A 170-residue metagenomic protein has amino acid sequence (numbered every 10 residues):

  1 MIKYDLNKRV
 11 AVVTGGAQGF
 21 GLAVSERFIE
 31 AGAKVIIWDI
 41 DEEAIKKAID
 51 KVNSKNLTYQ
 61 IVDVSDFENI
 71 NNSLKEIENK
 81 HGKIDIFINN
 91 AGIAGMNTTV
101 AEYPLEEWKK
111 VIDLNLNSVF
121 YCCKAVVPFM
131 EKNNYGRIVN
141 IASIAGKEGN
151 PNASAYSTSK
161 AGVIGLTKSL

Functional and structural regions predicted by a protein language model:
Y4-V35: Canonical Rossmann dinucleotide-binding motif of NAD(H)/NADP(H)-dependent dehydrogenases/reductases, specifically
A33-K47: Conserved glycine-rich Rossmann-like NAD(P)H-binding loop of the short-chain dehydrogenase/reductase
E42-E43, I61-S73, L105: The beta1-alpha1 cofactor-binding region of Rossmann-like NAD(H)/NADP(H)-dependent oxidoreductases
T98-V100, E107-I112: Substrate-binding pocket helix/loop in short-chain dehydrogenase/reductase
A101, E148-S154: Active-site loop immediately N-terminal to the catalytic Tyr-X3-Lys motif of short-chain dehydrogenase/reductase
C123, S159, T167: Active-site helix of classical SDR
S143: Residue(s) in the substrate-gating loop at a strand-loop-helix junction that position the organic substrate next
